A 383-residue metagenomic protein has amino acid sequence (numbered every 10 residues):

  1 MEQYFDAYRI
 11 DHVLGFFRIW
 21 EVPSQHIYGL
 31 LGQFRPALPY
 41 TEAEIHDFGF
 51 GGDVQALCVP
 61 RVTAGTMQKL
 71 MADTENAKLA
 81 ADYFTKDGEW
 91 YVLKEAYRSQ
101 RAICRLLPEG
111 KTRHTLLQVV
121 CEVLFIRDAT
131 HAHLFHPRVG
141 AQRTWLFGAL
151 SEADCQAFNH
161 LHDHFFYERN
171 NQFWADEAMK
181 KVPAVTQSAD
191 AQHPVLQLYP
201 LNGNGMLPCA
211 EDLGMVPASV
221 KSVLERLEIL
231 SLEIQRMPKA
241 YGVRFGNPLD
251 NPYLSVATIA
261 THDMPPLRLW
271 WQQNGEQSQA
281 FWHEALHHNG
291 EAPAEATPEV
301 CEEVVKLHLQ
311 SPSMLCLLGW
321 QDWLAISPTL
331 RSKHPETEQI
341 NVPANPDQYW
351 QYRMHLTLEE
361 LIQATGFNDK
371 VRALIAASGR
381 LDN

Functional and structural regions predicted by a protein language model:
M1-N383: Catalytic cores of glycan-processing enzymes that make or break glycosidic bonds
